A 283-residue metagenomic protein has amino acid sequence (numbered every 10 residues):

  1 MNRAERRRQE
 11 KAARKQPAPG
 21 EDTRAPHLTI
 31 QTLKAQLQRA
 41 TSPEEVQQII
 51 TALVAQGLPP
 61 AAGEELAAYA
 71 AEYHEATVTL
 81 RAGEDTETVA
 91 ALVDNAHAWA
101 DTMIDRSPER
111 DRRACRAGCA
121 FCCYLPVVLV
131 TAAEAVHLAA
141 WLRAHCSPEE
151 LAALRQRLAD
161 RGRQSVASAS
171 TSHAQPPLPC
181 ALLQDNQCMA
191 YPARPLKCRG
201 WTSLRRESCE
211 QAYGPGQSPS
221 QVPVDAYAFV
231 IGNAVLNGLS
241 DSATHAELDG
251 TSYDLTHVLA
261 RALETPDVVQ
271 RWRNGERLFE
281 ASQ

Functional and structural regions predicted by a protein language model:
N2-A117, F121, L125-Q187, Y191-Q283: Short loop/turn segments that flank or connect secondary-structure elements
